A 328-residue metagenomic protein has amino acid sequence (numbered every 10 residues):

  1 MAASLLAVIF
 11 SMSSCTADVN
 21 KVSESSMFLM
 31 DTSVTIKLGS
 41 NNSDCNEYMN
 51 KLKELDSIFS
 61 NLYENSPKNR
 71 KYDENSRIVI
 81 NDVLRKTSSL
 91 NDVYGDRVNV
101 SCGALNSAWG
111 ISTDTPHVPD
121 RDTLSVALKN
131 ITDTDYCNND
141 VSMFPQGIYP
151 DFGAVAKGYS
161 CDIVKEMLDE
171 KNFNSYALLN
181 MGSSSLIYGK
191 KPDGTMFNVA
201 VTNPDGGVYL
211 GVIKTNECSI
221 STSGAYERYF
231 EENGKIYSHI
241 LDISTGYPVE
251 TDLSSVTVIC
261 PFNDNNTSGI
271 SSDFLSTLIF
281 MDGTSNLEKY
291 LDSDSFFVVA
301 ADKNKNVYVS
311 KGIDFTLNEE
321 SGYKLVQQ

Functional and structural regions predicted by a protein language model:
M1-Q328: Mature catalytic core of soluble alpha/beta enzymes
